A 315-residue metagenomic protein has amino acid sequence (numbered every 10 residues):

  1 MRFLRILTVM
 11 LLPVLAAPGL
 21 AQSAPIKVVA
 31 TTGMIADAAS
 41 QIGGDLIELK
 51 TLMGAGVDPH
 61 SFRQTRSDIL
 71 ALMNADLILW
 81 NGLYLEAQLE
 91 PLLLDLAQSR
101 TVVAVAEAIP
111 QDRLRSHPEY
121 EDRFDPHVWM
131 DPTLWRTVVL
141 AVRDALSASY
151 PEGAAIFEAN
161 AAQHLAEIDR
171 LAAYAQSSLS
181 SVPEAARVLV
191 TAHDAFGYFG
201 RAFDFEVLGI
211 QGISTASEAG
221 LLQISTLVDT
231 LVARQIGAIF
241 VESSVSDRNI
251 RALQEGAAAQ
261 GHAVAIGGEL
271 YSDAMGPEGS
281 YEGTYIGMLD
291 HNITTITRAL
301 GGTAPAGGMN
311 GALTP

Functional and structural regions predicted by a protein language model:
M1-R5: Positively charged n-region of N-terminal signal peptides that target proteins for export
I6-A17: Bacterial N-terminal signal peptides
Q22-P315: Extracytoplasmic metal-acquisition and chelation regions
